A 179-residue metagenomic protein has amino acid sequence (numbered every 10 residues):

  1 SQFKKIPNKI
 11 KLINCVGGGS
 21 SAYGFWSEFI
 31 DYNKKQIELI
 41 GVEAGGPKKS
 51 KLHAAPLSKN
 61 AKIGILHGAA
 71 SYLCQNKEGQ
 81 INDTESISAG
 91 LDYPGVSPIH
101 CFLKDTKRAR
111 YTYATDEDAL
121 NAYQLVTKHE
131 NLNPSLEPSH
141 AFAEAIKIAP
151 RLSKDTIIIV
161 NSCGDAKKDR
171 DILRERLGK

Functional and structural regions predicted by a protein language model:
S1-F3, K147-I148: Phosphate/ATP-binding catalytic cores across multiple sugar-kinase/actin-like superfamilies, primarily ASKHA
Q2-I6, D31-Q36, G41-L132, E175-K179: Active-site/ligand-binding loops adjacent to catalytic centers
F3-N8, L152-K154: Glycine-rich phosphate-binding loop signature in dinucleotide/nucleotide-binding domains
N8-S21, L39, T156-S162: A short, small-residue-rich loop immediately preceding and capping a beta-strand
I13-G18, E43, Y113-T115, L132-H140 (+1 more regions): Active-site nucleophile and cofactor-binding loops and adjacent substrate-binding regions of central metabolic enzymes
C15-W26, K49-K51, P138-A145, K167-R170: Short glycine/serine/threonine-rich phosphate/pyrophosphate-binding segments that cradle anionic phosphate groups
T127-N161: C-terminal structured "cap/appendage" subdomains that terminate the fold
V160-K179: Glycine/aspartate-rich loop-and-adjacent alpha/beta segment that forms the canonical ThDP
